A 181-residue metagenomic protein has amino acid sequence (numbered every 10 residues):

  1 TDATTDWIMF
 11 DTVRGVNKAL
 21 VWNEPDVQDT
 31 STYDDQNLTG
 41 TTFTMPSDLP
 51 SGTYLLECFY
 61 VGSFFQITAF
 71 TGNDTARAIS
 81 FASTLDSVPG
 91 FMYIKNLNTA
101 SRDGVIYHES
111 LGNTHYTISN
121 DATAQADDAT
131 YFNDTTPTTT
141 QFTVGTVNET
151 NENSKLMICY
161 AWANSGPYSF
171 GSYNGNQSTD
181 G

Functional and structural regions predicted by a protein language model:
T1-G181: Surface-exposed molecular-recognition determinants
